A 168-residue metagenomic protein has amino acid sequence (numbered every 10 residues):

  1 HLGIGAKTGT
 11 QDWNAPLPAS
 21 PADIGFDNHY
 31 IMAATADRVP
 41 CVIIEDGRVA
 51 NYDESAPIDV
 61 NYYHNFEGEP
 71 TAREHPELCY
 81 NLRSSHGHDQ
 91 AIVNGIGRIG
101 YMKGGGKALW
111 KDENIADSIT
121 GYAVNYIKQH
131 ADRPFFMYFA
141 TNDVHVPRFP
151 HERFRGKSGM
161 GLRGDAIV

Functional and structural regions predicted by a protein language model:
H1-G105: Catalytic-site neighborhoods of secreted/periplasmic enzymes that process anionic sulfate/phosphate groups
H1-G9, A140, G164-V168: Short intrinsically disordered, low-complexity coil segments enriched in acidic
Q11-W13, H64, G106-Y126: Charged, low-complexity, helix/coiled-coil-prone segments
V39-P40, D53, T120, P147-F149: Short acidic, gly/pro-rich beta-turn/loop elements at beta-sheet edges and active-site/ligand-binding grooves
D46-R48, G121-A166: Active-site His/acidic residue clusters
D53-S55, K111, H151: Helix N-cap and loop-to-helix transition residues
Y101-D117, G156-V168: The substrate-binding groove and active-site-proximal loops of carbohydrate-active enzymes, especially glycoside
